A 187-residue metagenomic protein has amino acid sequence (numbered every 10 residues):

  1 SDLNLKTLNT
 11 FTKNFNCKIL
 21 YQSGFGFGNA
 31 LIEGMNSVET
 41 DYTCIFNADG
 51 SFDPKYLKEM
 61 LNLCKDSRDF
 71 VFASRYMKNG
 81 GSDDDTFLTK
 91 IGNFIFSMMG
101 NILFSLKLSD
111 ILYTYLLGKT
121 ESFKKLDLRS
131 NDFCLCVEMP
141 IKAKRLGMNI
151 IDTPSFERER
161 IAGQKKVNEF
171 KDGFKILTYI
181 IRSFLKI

Functional and structural regions predicted by a protein language model:
S1, G50-F52: Acidic metal-phosphate-binding loop of nucleotide-sugar-dependent transferases
S1-L20: Acidic donor-binding segment of Leloir-type glycosyltransferases
L8, M60, M139: Aromatic/hydrophobic pocket-lining residues that form π-stacking "cages" and hydrophobic walls in ligand
F15, D66-S67, L146: Helix C-cap/helix->beta junction micro-motif
Q22-S37, Y42-I45, P54-F133, E159-L177 (+1 more regions): Acceptor/aglycone-binding surface of glycosyltransferases and processive sugar-polymer synthases
L106-K107, R129-N131, P140-R158: Catalytic donor-sugar/metal-binding loop of nucleotide-sugar-dependent glycosyltransferases
